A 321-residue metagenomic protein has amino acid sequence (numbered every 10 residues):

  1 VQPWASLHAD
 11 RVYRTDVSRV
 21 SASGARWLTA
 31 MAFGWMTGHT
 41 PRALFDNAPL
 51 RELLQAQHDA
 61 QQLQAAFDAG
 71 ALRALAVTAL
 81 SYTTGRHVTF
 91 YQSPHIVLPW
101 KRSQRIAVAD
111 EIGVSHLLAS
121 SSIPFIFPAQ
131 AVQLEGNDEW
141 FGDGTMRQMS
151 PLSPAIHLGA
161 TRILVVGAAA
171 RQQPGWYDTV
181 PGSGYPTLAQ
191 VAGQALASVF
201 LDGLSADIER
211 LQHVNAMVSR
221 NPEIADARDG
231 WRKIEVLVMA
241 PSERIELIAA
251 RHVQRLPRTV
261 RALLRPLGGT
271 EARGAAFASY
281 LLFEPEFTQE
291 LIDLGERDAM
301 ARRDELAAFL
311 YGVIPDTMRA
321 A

Functional and structural regions predicted by a protein language model:
V1-A321: Patatin-like phospholipase
